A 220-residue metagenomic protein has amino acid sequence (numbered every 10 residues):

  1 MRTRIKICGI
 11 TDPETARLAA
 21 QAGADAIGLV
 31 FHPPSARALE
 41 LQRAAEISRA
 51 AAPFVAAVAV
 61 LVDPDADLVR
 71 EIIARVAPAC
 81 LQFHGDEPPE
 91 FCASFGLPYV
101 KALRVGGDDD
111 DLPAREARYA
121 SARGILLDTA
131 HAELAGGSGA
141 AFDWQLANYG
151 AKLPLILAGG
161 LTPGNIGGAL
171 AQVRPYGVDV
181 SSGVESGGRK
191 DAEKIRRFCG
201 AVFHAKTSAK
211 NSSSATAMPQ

Functional and structural regions predicted by a protein language model:
M1-Q220: Conserved N-terminal beta1-alpha1 strand-loop-helix module at the mouth
